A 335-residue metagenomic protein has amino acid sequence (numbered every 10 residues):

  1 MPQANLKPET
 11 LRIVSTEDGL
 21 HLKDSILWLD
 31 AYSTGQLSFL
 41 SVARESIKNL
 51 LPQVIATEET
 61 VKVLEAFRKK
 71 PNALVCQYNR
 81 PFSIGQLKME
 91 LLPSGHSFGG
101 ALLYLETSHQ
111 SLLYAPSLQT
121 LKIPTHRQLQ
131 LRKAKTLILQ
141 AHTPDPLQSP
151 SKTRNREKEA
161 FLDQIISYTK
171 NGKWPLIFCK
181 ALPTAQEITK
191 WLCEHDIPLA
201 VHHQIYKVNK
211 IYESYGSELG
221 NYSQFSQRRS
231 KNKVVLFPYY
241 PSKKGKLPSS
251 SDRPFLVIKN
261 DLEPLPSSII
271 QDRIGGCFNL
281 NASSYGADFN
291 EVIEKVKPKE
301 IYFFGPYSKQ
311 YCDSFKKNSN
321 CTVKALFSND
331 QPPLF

Functional and structural regions predicted by a protein language model:
M1-P2, L131, D145-R228, E300-F335: Binuclear metal-ion centers of metallo-dependent hydrolases, dominated by the metallo-beta-lactamase
P2, G216-S217, Y222-F335: C-terminal regulatory/interaction regions
P2-S33, L37, A43-L176, L182-P183: His/Asp/Glu-rich metal-coordinating catalytic cores of metallo-dependent phosphodiesterases/hydrolases acting on
S25, Q36, P52, Q110 (+5 more regions): Short coil/turn segments at beta-strand junctions that form active-site/ligand-binding loops
I47-K48, G100, K122-P124, T184-T189 (+3 more regions): Short, well-ordered alpha-helical microsegments
L50-V54, F67, H126-R127, E187-W191 (+3 more regions): A short acidic, amphipathic alpha-helical/loop segment
P52-K62, I138, P198-V208, I258 (+1 more regions): Short internal beta-strands
S94-T107, L118, K122-I123, T136 (+6 more regions): Active-site-proximal loop/helix segment associated with metal-binding centers of metalloenzymes
